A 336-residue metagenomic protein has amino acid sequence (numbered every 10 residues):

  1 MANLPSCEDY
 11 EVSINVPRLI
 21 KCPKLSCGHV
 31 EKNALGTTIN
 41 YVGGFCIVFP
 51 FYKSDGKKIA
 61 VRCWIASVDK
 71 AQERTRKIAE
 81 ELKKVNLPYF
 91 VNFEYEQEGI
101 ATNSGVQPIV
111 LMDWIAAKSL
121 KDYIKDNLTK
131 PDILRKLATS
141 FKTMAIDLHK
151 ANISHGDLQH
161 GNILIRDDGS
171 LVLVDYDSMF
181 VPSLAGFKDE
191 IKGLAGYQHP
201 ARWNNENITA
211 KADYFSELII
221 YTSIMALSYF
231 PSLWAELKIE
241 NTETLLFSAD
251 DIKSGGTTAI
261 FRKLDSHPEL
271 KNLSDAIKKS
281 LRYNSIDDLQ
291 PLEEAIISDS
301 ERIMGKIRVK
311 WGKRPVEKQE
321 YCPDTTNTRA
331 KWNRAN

Functional and structural regions predicted by a protein language model:
M1-I39, E73-T75: Juxta-kinase regulatory segment immediately upstream of eukaryotic protein kinase catalytic domains
G36-T38, G44-N92: ATP-binding glycine-rich loop module of kinase domains
Y89-K136, G186: Conserved structural core of kinase catalytic domains
A145, H149-R166: Catalytic-loop of the protein kinase fold
D175-F180: Activation of the activation-loop gatekeeper triad in protein kinase-fold domains
F187-R202: Conserved activation segment of eukaryotic-like protein kinases, specifically the C-terminal portion of the activation
A201-K211: Conserved end of the kinase activation segment
A226-A335: Helical subdomain adjoining the active site within ATP-dependent kinase catalytic cores
